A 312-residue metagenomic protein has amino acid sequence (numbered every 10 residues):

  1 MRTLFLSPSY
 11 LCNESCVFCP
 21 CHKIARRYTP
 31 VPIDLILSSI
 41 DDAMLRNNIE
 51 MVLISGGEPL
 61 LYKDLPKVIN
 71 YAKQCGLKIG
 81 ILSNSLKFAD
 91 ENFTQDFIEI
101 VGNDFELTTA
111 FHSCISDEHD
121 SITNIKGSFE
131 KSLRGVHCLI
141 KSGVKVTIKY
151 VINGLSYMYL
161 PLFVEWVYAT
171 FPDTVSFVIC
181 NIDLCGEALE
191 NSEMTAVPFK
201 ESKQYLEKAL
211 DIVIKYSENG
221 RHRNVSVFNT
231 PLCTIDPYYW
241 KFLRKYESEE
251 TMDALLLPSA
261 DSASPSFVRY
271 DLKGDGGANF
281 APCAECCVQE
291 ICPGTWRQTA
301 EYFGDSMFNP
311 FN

Functional and structural regions predicted by a protein language model:
M1, A254-N312: Radical SAM enzyme core and accessory elements
M1-L35, R46-N47: Canonical Radical SAM [4Fe-4S] cluster-binding loop centered on the CxxxCxxC motif and its immediate flanking residues
C12, C16-C19, C233, C283-C286 (+1 more regions): Disulfide-bonded cysteines in secreted/extracellular proteins and peptides
F18, H22-A25, Y239, Q289-C292 (+1 more regions): Secreted/processed peptides and extracellular or luminal domains of membrane proteins
A25-R27, I115-I122, G186-N191: A short acidic, helix-capping loop that chelates divalent metal ions and anchors anionic groups
I36, I125-H137, K141-D271, D275: Radical SAM enzyme [4Fe-4S]-AdoMet core and its adjacent flexible, acidic and glycine-rich loops/tails across
L37-L53, Y62-N181: Radical SAM/AdoMet-radical enzyme domain recognition
G56-G57: Active-site beta-strand/loop signature of hydrolases that rely on acidic residues for catalysis
